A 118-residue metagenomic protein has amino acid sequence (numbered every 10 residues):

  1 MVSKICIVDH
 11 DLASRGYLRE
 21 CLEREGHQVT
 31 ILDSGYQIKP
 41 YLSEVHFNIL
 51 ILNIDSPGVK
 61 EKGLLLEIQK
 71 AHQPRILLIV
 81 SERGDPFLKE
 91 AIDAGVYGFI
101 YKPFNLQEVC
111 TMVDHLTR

Functional and structural regions predicted by a protein language model:
L12-T30: Two-component/phosphorelay signaling modules centered on CheY-like receiver
I31-I49: Acidic, metal-coordinating helix/loop segments flanking the phosphotransfer/catalytic sites of two-component signaling
S43-V45, P57, E67-P74, A94: Conserved phosphotransfer cores of two-component systems
I49-E67, G84: Conserved phosphotransfer microenvironments
G63, R83-G98: Alpha4 helix (beta4-alpha4-beta5 surface) of REC/receiver domains from two-component response regulators
Q73-D85: A short, hydrophobic beta-strand element within the central beta-sheet of small alpha/beta folds
F104-V113: C-terminal output helix
